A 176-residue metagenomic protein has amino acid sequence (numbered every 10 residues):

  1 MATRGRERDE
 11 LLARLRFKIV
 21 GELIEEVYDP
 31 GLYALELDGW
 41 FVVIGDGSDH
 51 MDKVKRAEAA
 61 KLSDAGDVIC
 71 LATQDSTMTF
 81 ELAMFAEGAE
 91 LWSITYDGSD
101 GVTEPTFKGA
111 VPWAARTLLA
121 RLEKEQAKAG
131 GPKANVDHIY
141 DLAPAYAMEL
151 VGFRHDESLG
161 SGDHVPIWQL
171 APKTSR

Functional and structural regions predicted by a protein language model:
M1-R16, W168-R176: Short, extreme N-terminal segment that most often corresponds to the first beta-strand
R6, E22, L32, W40 (+8 more regions): Intrinsically disordered, low-complexity regions
L12-A13, A34, V43, V68 (+2 more regions): Generic hydrophobic, helix-prone segments enriched in Leu/Val/Ile
K18-Y96: Short, intrinsically disordered low-complexity segments
Y96-R176: Long, compositionally biased intrinsically disordered terminal regions
